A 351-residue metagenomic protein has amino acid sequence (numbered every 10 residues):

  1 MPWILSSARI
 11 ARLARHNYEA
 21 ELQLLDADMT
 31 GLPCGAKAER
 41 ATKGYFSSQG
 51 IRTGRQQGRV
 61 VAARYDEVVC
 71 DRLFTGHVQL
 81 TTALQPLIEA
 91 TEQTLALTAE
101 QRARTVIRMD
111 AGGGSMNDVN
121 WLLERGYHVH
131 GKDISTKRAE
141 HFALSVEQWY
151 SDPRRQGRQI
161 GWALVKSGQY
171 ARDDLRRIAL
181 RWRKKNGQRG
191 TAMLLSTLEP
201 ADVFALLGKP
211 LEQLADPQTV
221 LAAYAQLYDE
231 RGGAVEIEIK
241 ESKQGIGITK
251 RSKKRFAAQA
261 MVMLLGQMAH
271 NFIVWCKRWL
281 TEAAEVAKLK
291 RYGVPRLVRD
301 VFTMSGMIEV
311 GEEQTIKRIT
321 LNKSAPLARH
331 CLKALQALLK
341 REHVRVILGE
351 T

Functional and structural regions predicted by a protein language model:
M1, E21-L32, D66, R104-G114 (+4 more regions): Short, conserved catalytic/metal-binding motifs centered on acidic residues
M1-R59: Active-site-proximal, Lys/Arg-enriched surface segment that forms a nucleic-acid-binding/basic interface patch
G35-A41, F46, V69-L73, M116-L122 (+2 more regions): Short acidic, glycine/serine/threonine-rich loops at helix termini
Y45-A99: Electropositive, glycine- and tryptophan-enriched low-complexity nucleic-acid-binding patches
V78-E140: Domain-level cores of phosphate- or acyl-group-handling catalytic modules
H128-V235, S242-Q244, L335-T351: An anionic, glycine-rich sequence signature occurring as long contiguous blocks
L206, Q218-D229, G245-M261, K277-R291 (+1 more regions): Short, solvent-exposed helix-loop connector elements
F272-T351: A short, flexible helix-boundary coil/loop motif
